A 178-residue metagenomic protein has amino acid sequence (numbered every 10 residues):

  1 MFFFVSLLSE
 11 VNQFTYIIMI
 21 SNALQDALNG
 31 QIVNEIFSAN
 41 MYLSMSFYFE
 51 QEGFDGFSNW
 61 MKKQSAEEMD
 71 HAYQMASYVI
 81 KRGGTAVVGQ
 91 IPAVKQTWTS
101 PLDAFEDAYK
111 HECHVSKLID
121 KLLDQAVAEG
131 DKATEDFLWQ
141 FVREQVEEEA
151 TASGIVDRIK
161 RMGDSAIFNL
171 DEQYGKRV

Functional and structural regions predicted by a protein language model:
F2-V178: Iron-associated oxidoreductase/ferritin-like identity signal
